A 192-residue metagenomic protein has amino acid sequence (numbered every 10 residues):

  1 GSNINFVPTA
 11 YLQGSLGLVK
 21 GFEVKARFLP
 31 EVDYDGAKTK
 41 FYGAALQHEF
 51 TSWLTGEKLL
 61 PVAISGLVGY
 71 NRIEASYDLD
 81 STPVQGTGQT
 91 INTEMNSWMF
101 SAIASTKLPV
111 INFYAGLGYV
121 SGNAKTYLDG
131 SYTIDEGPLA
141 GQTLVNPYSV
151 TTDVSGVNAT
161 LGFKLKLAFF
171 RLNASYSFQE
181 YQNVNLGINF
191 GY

Functional and structural regions predicted by a protein language model:
G1-T55: Transmembrane beta-barrel domains of Gram-negative outer membranes and organellar outer membranes
N5-A10, K38-A44, L60, E94-W98 (+3 more regions): Residues that define the transmembrane beta-barrel architecture of outer-membrane proteins
L12-L18, A44-H48, F100-T106, A115-Y119 (+3 more regions): Residues on the lipid-exposed face of transmembrane beta-strands in outer-membrane beta-barrel proteins
E23, A63, N112-F113, R171-L172 (+1 more regions): Membrane-spanning beta-strand positions in outer-membrane beta-barrel proteins
F28-V32, F50, V68-E74, L108 (+4 more regions): Transmembrane beta-strands of outer-membrane beta-barrel pores
D35-K38, I73-Y77, A124-L128, N183-L186: Outer-membrane beta-barrel proteins
G36, T51-I64, P109-V110, A168: Short loop/turn motifs that connect adjacent beta-strands in outer-membrane beta-barrel proteins
A75-F170: Outer-membrane beta-barrel transmembrane domain signature
